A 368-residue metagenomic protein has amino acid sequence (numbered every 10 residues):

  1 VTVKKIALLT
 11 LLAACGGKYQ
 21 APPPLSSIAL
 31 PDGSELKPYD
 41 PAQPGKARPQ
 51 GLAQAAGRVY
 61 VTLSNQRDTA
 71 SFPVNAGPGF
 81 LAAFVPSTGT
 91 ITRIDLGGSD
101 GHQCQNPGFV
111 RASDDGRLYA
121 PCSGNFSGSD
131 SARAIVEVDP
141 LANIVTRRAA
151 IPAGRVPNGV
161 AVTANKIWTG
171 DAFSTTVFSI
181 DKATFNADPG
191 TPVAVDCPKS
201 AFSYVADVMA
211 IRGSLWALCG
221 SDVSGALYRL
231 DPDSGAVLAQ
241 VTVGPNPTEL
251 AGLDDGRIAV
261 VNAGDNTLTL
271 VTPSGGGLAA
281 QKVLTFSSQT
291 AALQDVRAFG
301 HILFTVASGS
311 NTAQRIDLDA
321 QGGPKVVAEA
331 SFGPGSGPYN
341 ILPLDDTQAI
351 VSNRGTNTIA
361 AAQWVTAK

Functional and structural regions predicted by a protein language model:
V1-A13: Sec-dependent bacterial lipoprotein signal peptides
G16-K368: Predominantly soluble domains enriched in secretory-pathway, periplasmic, or organellar proteins
